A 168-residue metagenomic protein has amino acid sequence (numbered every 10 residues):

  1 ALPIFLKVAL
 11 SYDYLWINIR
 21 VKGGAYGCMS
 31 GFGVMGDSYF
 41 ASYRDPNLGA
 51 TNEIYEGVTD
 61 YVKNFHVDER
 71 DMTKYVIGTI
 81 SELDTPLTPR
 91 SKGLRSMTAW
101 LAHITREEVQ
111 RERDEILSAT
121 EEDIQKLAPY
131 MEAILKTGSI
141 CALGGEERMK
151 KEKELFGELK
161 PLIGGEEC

Functional and structural regions predicted by a protein language model:
A1, K7, A133-C168: Proteolytic maturation boundary segments
A1-L6, Y14-E121, K136-G144: M16 family metallopeptidases and their MPP-like homologs
S11: Short, glycine/acidic-rich beta->alpha junctions
Y55, L127-A128: Active-site-proximal alpha-helical segments within enzyme catalytic domains
